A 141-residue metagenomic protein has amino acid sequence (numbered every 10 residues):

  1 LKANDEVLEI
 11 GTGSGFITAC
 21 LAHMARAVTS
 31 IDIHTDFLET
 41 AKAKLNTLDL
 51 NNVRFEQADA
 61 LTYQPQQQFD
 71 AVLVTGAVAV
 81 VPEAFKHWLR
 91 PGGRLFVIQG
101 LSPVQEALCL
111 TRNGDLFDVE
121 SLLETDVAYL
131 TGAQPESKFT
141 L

Functional and structural regions predicted by a protein language model:
L1-F117: Conserved nucleotide-cofactor-binding alpha/beta core module
G100-L141: Active-site capping/gating segments
